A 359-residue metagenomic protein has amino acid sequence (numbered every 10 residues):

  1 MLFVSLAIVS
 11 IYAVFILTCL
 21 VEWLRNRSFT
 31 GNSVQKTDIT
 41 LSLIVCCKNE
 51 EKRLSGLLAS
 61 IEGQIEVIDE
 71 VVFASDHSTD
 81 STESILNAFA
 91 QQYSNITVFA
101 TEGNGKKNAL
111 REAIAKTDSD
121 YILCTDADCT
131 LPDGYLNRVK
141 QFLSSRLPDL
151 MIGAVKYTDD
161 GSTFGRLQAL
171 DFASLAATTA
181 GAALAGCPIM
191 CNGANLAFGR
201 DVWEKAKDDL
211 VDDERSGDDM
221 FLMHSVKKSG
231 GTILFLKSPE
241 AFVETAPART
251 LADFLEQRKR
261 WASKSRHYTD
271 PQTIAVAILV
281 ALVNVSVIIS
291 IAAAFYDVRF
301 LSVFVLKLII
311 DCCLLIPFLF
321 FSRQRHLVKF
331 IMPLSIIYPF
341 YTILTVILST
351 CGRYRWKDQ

Functional and structural regions predicted by a protein language model:
M1-Q35, A169, L315, T342: N-terminal membrane-anchoring/stem segments of glycan-assembly enzymes
V21, Q35, T273-R353: Membrane-embedded multi-pass helical conduit in multi-pass membrane proteins, especially envelope-biosynthetic
A59-I68: Short, acidic, metal-binding catalytic loop of nucleotide-sugar glycosyltransferases
S75-S84, N104, C129: A conserved acidic beta->alpha catalytic loop
S81, A127-F142: Acidic donor-binding/catalytic loop of UDP-sugar-dependent glycosyltransferases, especially processive GT2
T101-T117: Glycine-rich, basic loop-to-helix element that forms the pyrophosphate-binding segment of sugar-nucleotide handling
I122: Short aromatic/hydrophobic "clamp" motif used to bind/position activated sugar donors
L143-S174, D201-E204, D209-T273: Catalytic donor/gating beta->alpha subdomain of glycosyltransferases that bind UDP-sugars
